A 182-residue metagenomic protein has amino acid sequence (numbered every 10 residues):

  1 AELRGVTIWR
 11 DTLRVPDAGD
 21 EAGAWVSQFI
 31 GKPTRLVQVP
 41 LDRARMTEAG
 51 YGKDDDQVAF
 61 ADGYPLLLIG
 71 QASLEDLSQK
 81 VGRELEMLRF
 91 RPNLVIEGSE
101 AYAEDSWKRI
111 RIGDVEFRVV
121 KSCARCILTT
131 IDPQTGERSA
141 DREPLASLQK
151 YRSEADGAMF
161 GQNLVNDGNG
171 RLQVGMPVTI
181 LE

Functional and structural regions predicted by a protein language model:
A1-E182: Metal-cofactor-dependent catalytic cores
